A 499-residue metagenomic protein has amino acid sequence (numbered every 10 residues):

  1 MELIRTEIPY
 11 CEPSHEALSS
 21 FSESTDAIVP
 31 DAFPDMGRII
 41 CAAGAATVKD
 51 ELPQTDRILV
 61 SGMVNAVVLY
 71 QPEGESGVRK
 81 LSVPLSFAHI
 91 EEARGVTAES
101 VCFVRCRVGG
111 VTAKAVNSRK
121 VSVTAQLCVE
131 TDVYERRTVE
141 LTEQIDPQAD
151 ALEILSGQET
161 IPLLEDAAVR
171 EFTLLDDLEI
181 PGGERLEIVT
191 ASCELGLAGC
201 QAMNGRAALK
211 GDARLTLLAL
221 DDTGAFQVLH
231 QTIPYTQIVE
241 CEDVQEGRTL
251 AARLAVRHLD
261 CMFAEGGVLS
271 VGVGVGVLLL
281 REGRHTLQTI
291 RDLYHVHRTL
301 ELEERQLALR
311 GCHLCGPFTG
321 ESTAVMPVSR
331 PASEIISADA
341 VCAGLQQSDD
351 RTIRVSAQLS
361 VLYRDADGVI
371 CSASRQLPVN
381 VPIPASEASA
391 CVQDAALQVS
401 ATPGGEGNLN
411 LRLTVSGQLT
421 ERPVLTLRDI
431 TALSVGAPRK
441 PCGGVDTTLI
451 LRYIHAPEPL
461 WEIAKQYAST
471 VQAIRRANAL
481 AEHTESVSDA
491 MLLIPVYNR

Functional and structural regions predicted by a protein language model:
M1-G444: Membrane-lipid interaction segments
A437-R476, A481-R499: Primarily a LysM-type cell-wall glycan-binding module
